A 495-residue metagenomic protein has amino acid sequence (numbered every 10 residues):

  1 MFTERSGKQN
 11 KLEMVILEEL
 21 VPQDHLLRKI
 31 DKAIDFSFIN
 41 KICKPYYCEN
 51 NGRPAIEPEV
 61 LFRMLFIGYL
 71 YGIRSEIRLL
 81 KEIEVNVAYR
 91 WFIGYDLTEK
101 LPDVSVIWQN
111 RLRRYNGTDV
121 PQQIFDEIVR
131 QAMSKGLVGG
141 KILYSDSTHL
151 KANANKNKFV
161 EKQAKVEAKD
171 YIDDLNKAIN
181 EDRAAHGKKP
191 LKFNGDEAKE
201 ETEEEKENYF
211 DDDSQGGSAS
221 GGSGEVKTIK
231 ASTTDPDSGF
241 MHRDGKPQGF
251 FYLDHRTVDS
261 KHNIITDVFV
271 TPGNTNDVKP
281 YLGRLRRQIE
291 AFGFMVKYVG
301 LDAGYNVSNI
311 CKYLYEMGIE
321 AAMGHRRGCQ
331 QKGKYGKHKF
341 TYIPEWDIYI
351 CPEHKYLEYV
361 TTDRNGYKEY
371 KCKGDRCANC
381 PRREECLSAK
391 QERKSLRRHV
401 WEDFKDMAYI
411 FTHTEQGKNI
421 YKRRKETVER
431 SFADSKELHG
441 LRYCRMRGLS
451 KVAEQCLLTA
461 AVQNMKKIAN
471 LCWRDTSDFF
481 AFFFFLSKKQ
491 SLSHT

Functional and structural regions predicted by a protein language model:
M1-R28: Hydrophobic alpha-helical membrane-insertion signals
F2-E4, G72-V85, Y95-T495: Anion-binding and metal-coordination hotspots
I16, V60-F66, V106, E127: A general alpha-helix detector
E18, P22, D31, D35 (+3 more regions): Amphipathic alpha-helical interaction elements
Q23-F66, F404: Basic, short loop/linker segments at the boundary and entry of helix-turn-helix/winged-helix-like folds
V60-G68, R74, L79: N-terminal catalytic cores of NTP/NDP-binding nucleotidyl/phosphoryl-transfer enzymes
Y89-I93: Short amphipathic alpha-helical interface patches used for protein-protein assembly/oligomerization
